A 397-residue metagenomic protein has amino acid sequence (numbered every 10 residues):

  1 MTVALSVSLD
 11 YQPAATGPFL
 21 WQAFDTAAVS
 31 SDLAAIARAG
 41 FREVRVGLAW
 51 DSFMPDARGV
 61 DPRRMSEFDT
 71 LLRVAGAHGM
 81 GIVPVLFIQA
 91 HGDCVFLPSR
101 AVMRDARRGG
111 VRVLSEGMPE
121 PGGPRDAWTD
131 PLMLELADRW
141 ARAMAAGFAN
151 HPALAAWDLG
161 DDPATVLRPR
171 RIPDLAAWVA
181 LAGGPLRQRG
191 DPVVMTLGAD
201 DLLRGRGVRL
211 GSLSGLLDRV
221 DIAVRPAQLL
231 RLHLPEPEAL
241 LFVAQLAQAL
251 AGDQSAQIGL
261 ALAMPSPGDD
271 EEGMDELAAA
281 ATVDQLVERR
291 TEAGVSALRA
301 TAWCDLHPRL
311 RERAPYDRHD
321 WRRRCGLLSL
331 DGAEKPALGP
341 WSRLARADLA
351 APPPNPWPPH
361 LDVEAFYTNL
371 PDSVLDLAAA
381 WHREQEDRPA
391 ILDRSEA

Functional and structural regions predicted by a protein language model:
T2-G215: Active-site mouth of glycoside hydrolases
P13, G47, D161-I172, I222-L234 (+2 more regions): Active-site clefts of carbohydrate-active enzymes
L20, D105-P119, R290-A293, R299-A397: Aromatic-rich peripheral "rim/lid" segments of glycoside hydrolase catalytic domains that contact and position glycan
R64-L71, S99-R108, L210-S212, L217 (+2 more regions): Short, electropositive alpha-helical surface patch
M65-F68, L175-V179, V243, A279-V283 (+2 more regions): Amphipathic alpha-helical segments in well-structured domains
F87-A101, T196-R204, P235-D253, T301-P315 (+2 more regions): Short secondary-structure transition/capping segments
R142-A146, A247-Q248, V287: Generic structural signal for well-ordered alpha-helical scaffold segments
I172-E271, T291, V295-R299, L338: Glycoside hydrolase catalytic-domain groove-lining segments
